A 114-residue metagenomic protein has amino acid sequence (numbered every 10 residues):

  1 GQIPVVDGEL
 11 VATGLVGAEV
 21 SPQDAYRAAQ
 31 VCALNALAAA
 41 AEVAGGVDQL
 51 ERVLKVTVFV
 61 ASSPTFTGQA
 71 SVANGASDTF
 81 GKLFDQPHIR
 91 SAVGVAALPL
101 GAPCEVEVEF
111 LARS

Functional and structural regions predicted by a protein language model:
Q2-S114: Short, polar/acidic, helix-capping and beta-turn segments at strand->helix junctions that line the mouths
